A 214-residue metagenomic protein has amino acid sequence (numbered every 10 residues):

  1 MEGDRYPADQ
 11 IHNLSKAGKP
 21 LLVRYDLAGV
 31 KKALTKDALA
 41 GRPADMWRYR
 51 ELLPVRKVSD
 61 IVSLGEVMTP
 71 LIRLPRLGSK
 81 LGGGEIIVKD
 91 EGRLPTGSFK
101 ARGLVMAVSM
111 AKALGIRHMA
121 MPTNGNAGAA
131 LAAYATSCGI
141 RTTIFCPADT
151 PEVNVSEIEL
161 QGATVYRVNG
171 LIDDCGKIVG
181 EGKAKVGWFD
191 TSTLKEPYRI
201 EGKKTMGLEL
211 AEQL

Functional and structural regions predicted by a protein language model:
M1-L214: PLP-dependent amino-acid enzyme catalytic core
